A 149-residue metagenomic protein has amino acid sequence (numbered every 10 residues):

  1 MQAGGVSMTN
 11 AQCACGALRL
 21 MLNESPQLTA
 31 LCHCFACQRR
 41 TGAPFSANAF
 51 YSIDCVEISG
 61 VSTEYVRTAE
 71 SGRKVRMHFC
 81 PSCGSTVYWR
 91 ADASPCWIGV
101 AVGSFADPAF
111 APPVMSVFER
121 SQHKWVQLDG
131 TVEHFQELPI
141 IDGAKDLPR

Functional and structural regions predicted by a protein language model:
Q2-R149: A short Gly-Trp-Pro
